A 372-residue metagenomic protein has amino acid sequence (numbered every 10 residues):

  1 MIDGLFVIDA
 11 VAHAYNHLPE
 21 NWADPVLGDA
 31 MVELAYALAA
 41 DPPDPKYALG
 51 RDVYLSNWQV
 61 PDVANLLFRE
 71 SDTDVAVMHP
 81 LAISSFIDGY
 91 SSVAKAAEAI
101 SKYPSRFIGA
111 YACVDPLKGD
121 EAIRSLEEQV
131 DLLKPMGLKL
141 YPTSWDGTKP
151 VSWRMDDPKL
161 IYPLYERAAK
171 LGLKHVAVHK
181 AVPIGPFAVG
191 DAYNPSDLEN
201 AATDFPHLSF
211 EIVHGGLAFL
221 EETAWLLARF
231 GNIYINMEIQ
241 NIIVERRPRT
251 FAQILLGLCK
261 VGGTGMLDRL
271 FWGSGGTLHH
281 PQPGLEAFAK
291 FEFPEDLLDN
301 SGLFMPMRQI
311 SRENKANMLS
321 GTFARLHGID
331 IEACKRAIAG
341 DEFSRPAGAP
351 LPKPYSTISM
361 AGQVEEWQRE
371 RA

Functional and structural regions predicted by a protein language model:
M1-A10, H17-L66, R124, T264-R269 (+1 more regions): Mid-to-C-terminal alpha-helical segments outside catalytic/metal-binding sites
V11, A96, I100, Q129 (+8 more regions): Conserved, mostly hydrophobic/aromatic
V11-H17, H179, H214: Histidine-centered divalent metal-coordination motifs
L18-D24, Y90, I123-S125, P150-W153 (+5 more regions): Short aromatic-enriched loop/helix-cap "lid" or pocket-rim segments at secondary-structure transitions that line
V53-P80, L133: Catalytic domains of carbohydrate-active enzymes, especially glycoside hydrolases
W58-N65, A94-A97, A122-L126, P195-L198 (+2 more regions): Alpha-helical scaffolding within the catalytic cores of extracellular/periplasmic polymer-degrading hydrolases
V75-I184, V189-D191: Active-site gating/metal-coordination segments in enzymes
M136, S144, P150-W272, G276-H279 (+4 more regions): Catalytic pocket-lining loop regions of alpha/beta-barrel enzymes, especially the amidohydrolase/enolase/GH5 lineages
